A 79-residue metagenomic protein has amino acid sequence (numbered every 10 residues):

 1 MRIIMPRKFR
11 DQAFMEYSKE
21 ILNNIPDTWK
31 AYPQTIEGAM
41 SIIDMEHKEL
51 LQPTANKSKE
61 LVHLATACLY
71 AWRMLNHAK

Functional and structural regions predicted by a protein language model:
M1-K79: Flexible "arm" and connector segments at domain edges
